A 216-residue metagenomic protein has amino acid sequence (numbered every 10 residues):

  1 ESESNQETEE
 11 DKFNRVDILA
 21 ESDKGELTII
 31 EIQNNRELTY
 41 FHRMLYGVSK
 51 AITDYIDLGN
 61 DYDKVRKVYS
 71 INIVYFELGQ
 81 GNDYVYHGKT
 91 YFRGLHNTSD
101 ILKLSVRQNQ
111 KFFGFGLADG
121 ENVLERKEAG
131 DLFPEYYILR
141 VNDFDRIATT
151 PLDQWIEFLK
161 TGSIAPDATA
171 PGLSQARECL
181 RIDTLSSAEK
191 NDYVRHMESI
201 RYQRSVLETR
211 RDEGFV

Functional and structural regions predicted by a protein language model:
E1-V216: Elongated, amphipathic alpha-helical interaction scaffolds
